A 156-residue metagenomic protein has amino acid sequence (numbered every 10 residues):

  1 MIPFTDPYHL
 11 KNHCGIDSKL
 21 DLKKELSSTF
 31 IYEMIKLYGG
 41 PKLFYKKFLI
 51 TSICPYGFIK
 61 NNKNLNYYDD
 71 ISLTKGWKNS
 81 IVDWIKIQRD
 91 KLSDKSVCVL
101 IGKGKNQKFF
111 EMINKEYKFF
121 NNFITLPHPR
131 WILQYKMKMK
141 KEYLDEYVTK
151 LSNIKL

Functional and structural regions predicted by a protein language model:
M1-V97, N106-K108, M112, Y117 (+3 more regions): A polyanion-binding, active-site-adjacent surface
G102-K103: Helix N-cap/beta->alpha junction signal
H128: Active-site glycine-centered loops adjacent to acidic/histidine catalytic or metal-binding residues that shape
W131: Short histidine/acidic/glycine/proline-rich micro-motifs that form metal- and phosphate-coordinating active-site loops
